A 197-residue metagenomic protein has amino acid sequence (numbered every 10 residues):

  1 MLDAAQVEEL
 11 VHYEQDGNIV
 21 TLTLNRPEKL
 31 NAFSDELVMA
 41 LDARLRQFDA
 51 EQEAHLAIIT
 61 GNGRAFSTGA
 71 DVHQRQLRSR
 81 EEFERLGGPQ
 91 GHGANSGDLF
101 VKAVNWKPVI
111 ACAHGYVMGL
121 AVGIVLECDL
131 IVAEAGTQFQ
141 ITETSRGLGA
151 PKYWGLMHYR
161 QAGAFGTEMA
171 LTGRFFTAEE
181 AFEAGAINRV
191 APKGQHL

Functional and structural regions predicted by a protein language model:
M1-N62: Conserved CoA-thioester-binding segment of acyl-CoA-metabolizing enzymes
L22, I59, D71, I124-L126 (+1 more regions): Hydrophobic/aromatic residues within transmembrane alpha-helices of multi-pass small-molecule transporters
K29, N62-F66, V72-Q74: Short active-site-proximal "capping" loops at secondary-structure junctions
F33-S34, A70, S79, E143 (+2 more regions): Short, flexible helix/strand-to-coil boundary loops that buttress conserved ligand/catalytic motifs in alpha/beta
A40-D42, R46, A50, V72-H114 (+2 more regions): An acidic, glycine-rich surface segment that forms the CoA-thioester-binding/catalytic face of crotonase-fold enzymes
T60-N62, T68, H114, A135: A secondary-structure boundary/capping signal
F100-L197: Crotonase-fold acyl-CoA enzyme core
